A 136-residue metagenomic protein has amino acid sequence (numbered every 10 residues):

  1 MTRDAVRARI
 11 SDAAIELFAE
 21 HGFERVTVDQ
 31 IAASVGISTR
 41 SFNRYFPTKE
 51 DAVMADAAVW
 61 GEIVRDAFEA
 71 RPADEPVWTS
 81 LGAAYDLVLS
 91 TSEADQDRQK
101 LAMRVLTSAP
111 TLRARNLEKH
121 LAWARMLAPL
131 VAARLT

Functional and structural regions predicted by a protein language model:
M1-H21, R25-I37, M54-A55, I63: Basic, helix-initiating cap at the start of DNA-binding domains
R3, R7, A57-G61, W78 (+2 more regions): Short, structured helix-loop boundary elements
V6, W60, Y85, K119-W123 (+1 more regions): Hydrophobic/aromatic residues within well-ordered alpha-helical segments
L17, Y45, L130: Short alpha-helical functional segments enriched in proximate histidine and acidic residues
A33, P47-T48: Residue-level detection of the helix-turn-helix DNA-binding "recognition helix"
I37-F46: Short hydrophobic/aromatic patch on the recognition helix
E62-A102: Hydrophobic alpha-helical connector segments
T111-L135: Amphipathic alpha-helical packing segments from all-alpha helical-bundle domains
